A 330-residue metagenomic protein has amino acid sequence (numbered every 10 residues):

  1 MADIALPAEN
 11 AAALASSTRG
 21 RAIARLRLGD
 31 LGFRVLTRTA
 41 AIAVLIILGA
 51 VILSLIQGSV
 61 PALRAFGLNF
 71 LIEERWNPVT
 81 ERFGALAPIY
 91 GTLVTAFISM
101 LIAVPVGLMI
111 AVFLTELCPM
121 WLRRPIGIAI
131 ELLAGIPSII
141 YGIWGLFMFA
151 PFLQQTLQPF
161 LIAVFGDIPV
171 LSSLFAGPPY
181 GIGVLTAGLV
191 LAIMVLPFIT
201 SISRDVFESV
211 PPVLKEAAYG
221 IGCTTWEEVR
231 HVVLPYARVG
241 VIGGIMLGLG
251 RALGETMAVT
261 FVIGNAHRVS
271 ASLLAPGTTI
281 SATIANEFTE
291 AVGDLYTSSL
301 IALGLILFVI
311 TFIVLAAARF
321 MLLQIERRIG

Functional and structural regions predicted by a protein language model:
M1-A41, A318-G330: Transmembrane alpha-helical segments of polytopic membrane transport and secretion proteins
S17-T39, L55-S99, P119-M120, G177 (+1 more regions): Periplasmic/extracellular loop-to-transmembrane helix junction in inner-membrane transport proteins
A50-V60, G145-L153, G250: A structural signal for multi-pass alpha-helical bundles of membrane permease subunits that mediate small-molecule
A65-F83, Y141-I193: Membrane-interfacial helix termini and adjacent extracytoplasmic/periplasmic loops of multi-pass transporters
Y90, V94-I102, V106, I110 (+3 more regions): Hydrophobic alpha-helical transmembrane segments of multipass integral membrane proteins, especially permease/channel
S99-I130, A318-R327: Transmembrane-helix boundary motif in ABC transporter permease subunits
I128-L132, I136, I140, I199-P211 (+2 more regions): Transmembrane alpha-helices
V259-F308: Interhelical loop and adjacent transmembrane-helix boundary motif in polytopic membrane transport permeases
